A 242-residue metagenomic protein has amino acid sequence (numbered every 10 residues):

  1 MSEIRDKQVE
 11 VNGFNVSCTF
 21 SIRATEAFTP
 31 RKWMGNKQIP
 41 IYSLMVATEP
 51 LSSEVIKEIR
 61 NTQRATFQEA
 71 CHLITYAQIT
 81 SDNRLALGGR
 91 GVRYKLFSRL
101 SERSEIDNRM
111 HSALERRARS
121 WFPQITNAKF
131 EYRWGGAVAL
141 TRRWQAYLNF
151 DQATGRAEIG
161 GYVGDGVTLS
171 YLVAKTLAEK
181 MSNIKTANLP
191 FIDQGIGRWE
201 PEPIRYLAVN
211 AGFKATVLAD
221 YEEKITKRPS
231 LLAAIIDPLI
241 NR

Functional and structural regions predicted by a protein language model:
M1-T80: Flavin-dependent oxidoreductases
Q8-E10, A86, A157-E158: General beta-strand recognition
S43, R84, R156: A residue-level signal for beta-strand positions that form part of recognition/binding surfaces within mature
T80-N83, Q152-A153: Short acidic-glycine loop/turn motifs at beta-strand connectors
G89-R90: Long, K/E/R/D-enriched contiguous segments that form extended
R93-F213: C-terminal catalytic lobe of FAD-dependent flavoproteins
G212-R242: C-terminal domain-closing interface element
